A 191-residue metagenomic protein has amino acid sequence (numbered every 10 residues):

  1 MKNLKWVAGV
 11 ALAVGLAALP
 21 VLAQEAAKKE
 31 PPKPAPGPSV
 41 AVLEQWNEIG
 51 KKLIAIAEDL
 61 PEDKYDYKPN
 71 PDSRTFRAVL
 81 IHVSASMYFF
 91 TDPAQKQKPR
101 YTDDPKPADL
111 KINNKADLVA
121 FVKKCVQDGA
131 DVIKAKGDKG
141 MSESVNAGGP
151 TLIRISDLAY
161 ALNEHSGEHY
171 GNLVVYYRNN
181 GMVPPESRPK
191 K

Functional and structural regions predicted by a protein language model:
M1-A11: Bacterial N-terminal signal peptides that target proteins for export
G9-P20: Bacterial N-terminal signal peptides
V21-E25: Boundary at the C-terminal end of the N-terminal hydrophobic targeting segment
K28-P38, Q97-K111: Acidic/histidine-rich, surface-exposed loop or edge segments in extracytoplasmic proteins
L43-N47, I54, K64-K106, N146-K191: Short, contiguous alpha-helical
Q45, L110-N146, R154-E168: Acidic/histidine-rich alpha-helical segments that form the ligand environment of transition-metal centers
K52, I56-A57, T91, D128 (+1 more regions): Well-ordered alpha-helical scaffold segments within catalytic/enzyme domains
L60-P61: Membrane-proximal, proline-rich intrinsically disordered regions
